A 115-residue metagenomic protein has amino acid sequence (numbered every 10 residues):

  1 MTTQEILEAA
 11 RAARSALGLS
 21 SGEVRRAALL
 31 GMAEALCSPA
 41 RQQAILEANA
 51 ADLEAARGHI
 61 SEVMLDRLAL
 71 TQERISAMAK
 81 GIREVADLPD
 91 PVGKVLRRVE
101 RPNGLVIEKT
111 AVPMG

Functional and structural regions predicted by a protein language model:
M1-T110: N-terminal Rossmann-like NAD(P)+-binding subdomain of aldehyde/semialdehyde dehydrogenases
V112-G115: Short coil/turn connectors at secondary-structure junctions
